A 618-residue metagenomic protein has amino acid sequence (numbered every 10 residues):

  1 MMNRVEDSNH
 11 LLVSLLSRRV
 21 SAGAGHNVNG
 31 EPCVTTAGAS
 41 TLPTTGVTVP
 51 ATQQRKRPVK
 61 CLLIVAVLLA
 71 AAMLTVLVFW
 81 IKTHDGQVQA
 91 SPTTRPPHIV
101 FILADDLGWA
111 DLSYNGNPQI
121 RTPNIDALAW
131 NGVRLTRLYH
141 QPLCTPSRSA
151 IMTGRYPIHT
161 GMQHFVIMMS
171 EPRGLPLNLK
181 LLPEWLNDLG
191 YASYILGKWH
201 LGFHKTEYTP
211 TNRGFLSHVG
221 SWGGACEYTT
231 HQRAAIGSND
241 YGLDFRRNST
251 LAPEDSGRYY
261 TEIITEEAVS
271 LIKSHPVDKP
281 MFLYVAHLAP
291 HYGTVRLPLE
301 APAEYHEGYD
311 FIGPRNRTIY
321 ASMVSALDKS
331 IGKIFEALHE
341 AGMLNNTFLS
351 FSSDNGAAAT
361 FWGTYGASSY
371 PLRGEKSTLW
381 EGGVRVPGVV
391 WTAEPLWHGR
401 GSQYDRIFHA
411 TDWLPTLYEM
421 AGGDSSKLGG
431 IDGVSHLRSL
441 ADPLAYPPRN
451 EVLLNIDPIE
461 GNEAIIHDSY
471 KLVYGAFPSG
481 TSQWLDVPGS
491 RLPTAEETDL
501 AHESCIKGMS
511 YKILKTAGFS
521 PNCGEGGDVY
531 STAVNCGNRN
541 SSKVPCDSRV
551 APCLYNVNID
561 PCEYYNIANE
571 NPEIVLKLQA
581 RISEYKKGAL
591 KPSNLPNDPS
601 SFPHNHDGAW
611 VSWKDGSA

Functional and structural regions predicted by a protein language model:
M1-K56: Short, low-complexity, Lys/Arg-enriched N-terminal segments of secretory-pathway carbohydrate enzymes
R4-V5, L15, G30, Q89-P97 (+8 more regions): Long, internal low-complexity/basic segments
R95, N117-T122, Y139-L143, M169-K180 (+7 more regions): A short beta-strand-to-alpha-helix junction
F101, W109-Y194, H204-K205, P210-S217 (+4 more regions): Active-site segment of extracytoplasmic enzymes that catalyze sulfate/phosphate-ester chemistry
S113-P118, R134-R155, I195-E207, S221-A225 (+6 more regions): Short, solvent-exposed turn/loop segments enriched in Gly/Ser/Thr/Pro and often Arg
I120, K205-G214, Y292-E304, E336-L396 (+2 more regions): Histidine-centered active-site microenvironments of extracellular/periplasmic hydrolases and transferases
M162-H164, M169-P172, P176-D188, L201-M281 (+4 more regions): Formylglycine-dependent
L216-S217, S221-C226, A357-L379, L396-S402 (+2 more regions): C-terminal cap/loop subdomain of S1 sulfatases and analogous C-terminal strand-loop tails that border
